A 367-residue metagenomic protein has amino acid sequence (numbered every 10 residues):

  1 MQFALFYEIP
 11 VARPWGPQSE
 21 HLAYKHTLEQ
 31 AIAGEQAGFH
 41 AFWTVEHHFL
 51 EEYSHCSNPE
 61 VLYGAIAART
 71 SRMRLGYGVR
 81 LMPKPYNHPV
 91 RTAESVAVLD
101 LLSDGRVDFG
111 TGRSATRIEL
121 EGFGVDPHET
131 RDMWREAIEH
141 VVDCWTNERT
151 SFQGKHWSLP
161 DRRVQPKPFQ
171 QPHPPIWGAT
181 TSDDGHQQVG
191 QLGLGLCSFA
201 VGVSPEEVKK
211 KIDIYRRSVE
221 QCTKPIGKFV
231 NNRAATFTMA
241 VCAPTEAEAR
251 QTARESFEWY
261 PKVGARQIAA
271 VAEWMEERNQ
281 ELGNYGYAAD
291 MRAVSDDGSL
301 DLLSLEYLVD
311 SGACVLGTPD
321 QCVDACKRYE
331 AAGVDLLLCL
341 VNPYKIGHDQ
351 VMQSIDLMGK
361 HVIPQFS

Functional and structural regions predicted by a protein language model:
M1-Y77, Q171-P174: N-terminal beta1-alpha1-beta2 module of alpha/beta enzyme domains
F3, G34, G38, E46 (+11 more regions): Conserved, mostly hydrophobic/aromatic
F3-Y7, F42-T44, L75-V79, V107-T111 (+4 more regions): Hydrophobic faces of well-ordered beta-strands that scaffold small-molecule active sites in alpha/beta enzyme cores
V11-K25, V79-V90, Q170-T181, A240-A243 (+1 more regions): Active-site mouth loops of central-metabolism enzymes
H21-A33, T92-S95, T180-Q187, P319-R328: Short, acidic/polar
A41-L62, I66, L81-P83, E119 (+2 more regions): Glycine-rich, proline-tolerant flexible connector loops at the mouths of alpha/beta enzymes
P85-L194, P205-D213, R217-N231: Internal, glycine-rich beta/alpha segment that forms the wall or movable "lid" of small-molecule/cofactor binding
R131-V164, E206-A331: An alpha-helical appendage that flanks or caps ligand/catalytic pockets
